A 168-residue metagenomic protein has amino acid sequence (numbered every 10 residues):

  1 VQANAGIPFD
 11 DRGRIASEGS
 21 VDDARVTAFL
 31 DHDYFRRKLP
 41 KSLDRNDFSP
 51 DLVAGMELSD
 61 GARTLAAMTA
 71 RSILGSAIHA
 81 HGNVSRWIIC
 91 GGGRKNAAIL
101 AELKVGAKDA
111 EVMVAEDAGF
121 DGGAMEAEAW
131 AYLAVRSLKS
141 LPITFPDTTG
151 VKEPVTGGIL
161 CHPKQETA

Functional and structural regions predicted by a protein language model:
V1, A67, E116-E166: Glycine-rich phosphate-binding/hydrolytic loop that grips phosphoryl groups
V1-A70, T149, E153-A168: Conserved ATP-utilizing enzyme core subdomain
V1-P8, D33, A77, A107 (+2 more regions): Structural signal for hydrophobic packing residues in well-ordered secondary-structure cores of soluble enzyme domains
L30, I78, A101-V105: Class I S-adenosyl-L-methionine
A67, R71, R94-A98, A107 (+1 more regions): Alpha-helical interface subdomain recognition
L74-S85: Phosphate/pyrophosphate-binding loops at sites that engage ATP/ADP/AMP, CoA/4′-phosphopantetheine, polyphosphate
V84-G106: Glycine-rich phosphate-binding loops at beta-strand->alpha-helix junctions
